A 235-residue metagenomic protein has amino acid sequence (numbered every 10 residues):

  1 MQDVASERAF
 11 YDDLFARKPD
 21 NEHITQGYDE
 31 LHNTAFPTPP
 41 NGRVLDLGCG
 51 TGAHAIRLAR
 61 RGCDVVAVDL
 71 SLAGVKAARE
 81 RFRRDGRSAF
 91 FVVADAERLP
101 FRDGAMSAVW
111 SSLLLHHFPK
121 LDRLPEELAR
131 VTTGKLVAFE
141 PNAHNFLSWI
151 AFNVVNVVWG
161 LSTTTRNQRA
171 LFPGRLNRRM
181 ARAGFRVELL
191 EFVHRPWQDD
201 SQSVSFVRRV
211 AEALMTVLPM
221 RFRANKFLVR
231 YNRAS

Functional and structural regions predicted by a protein language model:
M1-P39, S201: Conserved class I S-adenosyl-L-methionine
G48-G50: Class I SAM-dependent methyltransferase "Motif I" SAM/SAH-binding loop
A53-R98: Class I SAM-dependent methyltransferase SAM/SAH-binding core
W110: A conserved beta-strand element that flanks and buttresses the S-adenosyl-L-methionine
D122-L136: A short glycine-rich, Lys/Arg-flanked "PGG" loop and its adjoining helix->strand segment in the class I
V137-W159: Conserved class I S-adenosyl-L-methionine
N153-V155, L189-S235: A C-terminal cap/extension of S-adenosyl-L-methionine-dependent methyltransferases that defines the acceptor-substrate
W159-R175: Acceptor-substrate binding/catalytic loop of class I
